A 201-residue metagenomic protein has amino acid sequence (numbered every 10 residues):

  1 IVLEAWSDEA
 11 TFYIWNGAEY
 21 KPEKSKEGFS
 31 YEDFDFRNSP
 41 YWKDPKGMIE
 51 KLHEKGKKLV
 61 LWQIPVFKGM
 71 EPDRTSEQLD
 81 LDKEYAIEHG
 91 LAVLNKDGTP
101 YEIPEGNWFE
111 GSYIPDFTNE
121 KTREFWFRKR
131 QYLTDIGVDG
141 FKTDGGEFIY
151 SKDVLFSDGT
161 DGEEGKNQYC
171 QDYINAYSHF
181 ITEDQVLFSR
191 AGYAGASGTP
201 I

Functional and structural regions predicted by a protein language model:
I1-I201: Catalytic-domain carbohydrate-binding cleft regions of carbohydrate-active enzymes
